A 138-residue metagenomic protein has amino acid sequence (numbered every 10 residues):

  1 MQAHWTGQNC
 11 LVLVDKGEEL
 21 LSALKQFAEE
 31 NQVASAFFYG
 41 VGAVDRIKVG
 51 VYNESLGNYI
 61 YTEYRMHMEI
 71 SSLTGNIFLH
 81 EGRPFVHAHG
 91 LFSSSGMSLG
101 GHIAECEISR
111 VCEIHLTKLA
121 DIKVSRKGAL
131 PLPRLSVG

Functional and structural regions predicted by a protein language model:
M1-V86, L91-G138: N-terminal intrinsically disordered, cationic/polar leader segments that include organellar targeting peptides
